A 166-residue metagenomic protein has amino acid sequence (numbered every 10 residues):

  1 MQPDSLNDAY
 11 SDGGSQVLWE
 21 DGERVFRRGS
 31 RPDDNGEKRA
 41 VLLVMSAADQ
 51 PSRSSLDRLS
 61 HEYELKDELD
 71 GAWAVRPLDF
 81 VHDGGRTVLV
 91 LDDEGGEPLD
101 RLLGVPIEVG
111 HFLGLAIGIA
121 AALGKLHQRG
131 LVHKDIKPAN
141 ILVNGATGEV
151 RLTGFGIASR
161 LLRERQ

Functional and structural regions predicted by a protein language model:
R27-L56: ATP-binding glycine-rich loop module of kinase domains
R53-E68: AlphaC helix of the eukaryotic protein kinase fold
D70-D79: Conserved HxN/HPN-centered segment at the entrance to the catalytic loop of eukaryotic protein kinase-like domains
G84-P98: Conserved short submotifs of the Hanks-type protein kinase catalytic core that shape the nucleotide-binding pocket
P98-E108: AlphaC helix of the protein kinase catalytic domain
L115-A116: Activation segment signature within eukaryotic-like protein kinase domains
A121-L131: Protein kinase catalytic-loop region centered on the HRD/HxD motif
